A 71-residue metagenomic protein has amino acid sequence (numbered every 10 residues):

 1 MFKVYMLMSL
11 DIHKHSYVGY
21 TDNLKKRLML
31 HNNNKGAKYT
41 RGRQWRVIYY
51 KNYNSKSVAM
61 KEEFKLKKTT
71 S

Functional and structural regions predicted by a protein language model:
M1-Y53, V58-K67, S71: GIY-YIG nuclease catalytic motif and its immediate N-terminal context
